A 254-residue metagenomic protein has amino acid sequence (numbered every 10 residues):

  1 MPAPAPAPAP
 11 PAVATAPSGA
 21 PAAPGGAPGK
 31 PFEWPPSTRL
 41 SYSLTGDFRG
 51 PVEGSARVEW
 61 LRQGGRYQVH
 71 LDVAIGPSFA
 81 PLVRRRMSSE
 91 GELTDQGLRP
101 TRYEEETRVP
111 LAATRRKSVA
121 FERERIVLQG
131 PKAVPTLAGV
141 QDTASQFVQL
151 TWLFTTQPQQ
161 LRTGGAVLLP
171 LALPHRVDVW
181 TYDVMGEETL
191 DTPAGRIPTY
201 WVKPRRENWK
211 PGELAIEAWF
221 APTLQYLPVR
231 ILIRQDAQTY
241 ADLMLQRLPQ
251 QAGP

Functional and structural regions predicted by a protein language model:
M1-F121, Q159-P254: Acidic, serine/threonine-rich low-complexity disordered tracts
R115-P158: Hydrophobic, well-structured mid-protein blocks that either form specific transmembrane helices
